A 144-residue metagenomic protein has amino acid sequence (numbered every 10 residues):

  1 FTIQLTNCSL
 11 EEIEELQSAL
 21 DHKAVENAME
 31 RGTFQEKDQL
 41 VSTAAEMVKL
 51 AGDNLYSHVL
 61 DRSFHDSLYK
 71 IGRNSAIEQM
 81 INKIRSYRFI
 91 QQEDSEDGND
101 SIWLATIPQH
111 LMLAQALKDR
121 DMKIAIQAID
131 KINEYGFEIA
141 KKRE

Functional and structural regions predicted by a protein language model:
F1: Short, Lys/Arg-rich nucleic-acid/phosphate-binding segment
Q4-S9, L16-R31, R62-D100, G136: Hydrophobic, amphipathic alpha-helical faces that serve as interaction scaffolds
N7, S18, H22, D38-V41 (+1 more regions): Amphipathic alpha-helical repeat elements characteristic of tetratricopeptide repeat
D21-H22, A44, D61-H65, I107-L111: Residue-level signal for cytosolic alpha-helical hairpin/rod architecture
D21-V48: Amphipathic alpha-helical dimerization/coiled-coil segments that flank or bridge DNA-binding/regulatory modules
K37, S57, I124-I126: Solenoid-repeat scaffolds in large eukaryotic assemblies
V41-K49, S86-E144: C-terminal all-alpha effector/ligand-binding and dimerization domain of prokaryotic HTH-type transcriptional repressors
